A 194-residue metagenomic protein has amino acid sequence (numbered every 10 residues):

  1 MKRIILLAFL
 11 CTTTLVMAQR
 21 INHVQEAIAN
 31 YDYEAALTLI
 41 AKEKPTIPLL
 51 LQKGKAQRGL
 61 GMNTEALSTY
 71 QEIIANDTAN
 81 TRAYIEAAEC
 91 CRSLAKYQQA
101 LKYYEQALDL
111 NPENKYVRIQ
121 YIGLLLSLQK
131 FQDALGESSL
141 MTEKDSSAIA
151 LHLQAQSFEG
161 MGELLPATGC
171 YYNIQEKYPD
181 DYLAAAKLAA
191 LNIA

Functional and structural regions predicted by a protein language model:
V16-Q71: N-terminal leader/linker segments that initiate helical-solenoid repeat arrays
A29, G59, S93-L94, S127-L128 (+2 more regions): Register position in tetratricopeptide repeats
L39, E43, E72-I73, Q106-A107 (+2 more regions): Canonical positions in the second alpha-helix
K44, T78, P112, D145-S146 (+1 more regions): Short coil turns that delineate tetratricopeptide repeat
L49, A83, V117, A150-L151 (+1 more regions): TPR alpha-solenoid repeat register
Q52, G59, E86, Q120-G123 (+2 more regions): Canonical tetratricopeptide repeat
